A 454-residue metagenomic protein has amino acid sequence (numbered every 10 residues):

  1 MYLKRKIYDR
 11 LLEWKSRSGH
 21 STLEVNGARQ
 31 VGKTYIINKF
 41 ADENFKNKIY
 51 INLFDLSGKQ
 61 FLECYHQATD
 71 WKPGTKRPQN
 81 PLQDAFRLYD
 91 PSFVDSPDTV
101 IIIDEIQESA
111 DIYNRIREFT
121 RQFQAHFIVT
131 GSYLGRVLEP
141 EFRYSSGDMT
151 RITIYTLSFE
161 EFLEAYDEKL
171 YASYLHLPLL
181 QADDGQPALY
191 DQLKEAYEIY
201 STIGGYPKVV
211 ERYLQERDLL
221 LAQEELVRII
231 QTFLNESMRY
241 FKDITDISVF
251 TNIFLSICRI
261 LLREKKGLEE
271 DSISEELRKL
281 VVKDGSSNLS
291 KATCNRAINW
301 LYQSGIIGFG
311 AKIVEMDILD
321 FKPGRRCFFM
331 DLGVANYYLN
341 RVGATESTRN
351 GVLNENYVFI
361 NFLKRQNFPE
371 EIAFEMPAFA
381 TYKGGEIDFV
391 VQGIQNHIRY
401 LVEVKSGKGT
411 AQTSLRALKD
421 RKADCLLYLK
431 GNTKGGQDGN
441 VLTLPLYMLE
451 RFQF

Functional and structural regions predicted by a protein language model:
M1-R17: N-terminal pre-Walker A segment at the start of P-loop NTPase domains
V25: Hydrophobic anchor at the beta1->P-loop junction of P-loop NTPases
K33: Conserved lysine of the Walker
I36, F40: Hydrophobic positions on the alpha1 helix immediately C-terminal to the Walker A/P-loop
F93-I112: Conserved P-loop NTPase "ATPase switch" module shared by AAA+ and STAND
R121-F142: Sensor-1/coupling segment of RecA-like P-loop NTPase cores
P140-R263: Interdomain motor-coupling "hinge/lid" segment immediately C-terminal to the ATP-binding subdomain of NTP-driven enzymes
L214-I387, V391-G393: Accessory nucleic acid-recognition modules appended to NTPase machines
